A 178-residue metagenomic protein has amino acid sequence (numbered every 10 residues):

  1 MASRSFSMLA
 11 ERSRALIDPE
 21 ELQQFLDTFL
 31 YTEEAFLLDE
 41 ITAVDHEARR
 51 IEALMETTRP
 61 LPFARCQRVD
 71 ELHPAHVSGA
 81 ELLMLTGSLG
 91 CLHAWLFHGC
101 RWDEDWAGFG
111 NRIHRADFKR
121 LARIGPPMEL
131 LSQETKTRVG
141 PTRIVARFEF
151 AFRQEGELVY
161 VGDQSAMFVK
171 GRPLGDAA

Functional and structural regions predicted by a protein language model:
L9-P19, G90-T135, D163, M167-V169: Hydrophobic beta-strand-centered segment that forms part of the acyl-chain substrate-binding groove
P19-T32: Short aromatic-glycine motifs in intrinsically disordered, low-complexity regions
E33-V77: Catalytic strand-loop segment that frames the active site of acyl-thioester-processing enzymes
A35-L37, M128-L130, A146: Hydrophobic core residues within well-ordered beta-strands of beta-rich domains
H46-R49, L121-R123, T137-R143: Short, conserved beta-turn/loop elements at beta-strand boundaries and strand-helix junctions
D70, P74-A75, G79, L83 (+1 more regions): Compact, glycine-rich, soluble single-domain proteins
T137-A178: Mixed-charge, glycine-accented linear interaction segment located at domain edges/termini
